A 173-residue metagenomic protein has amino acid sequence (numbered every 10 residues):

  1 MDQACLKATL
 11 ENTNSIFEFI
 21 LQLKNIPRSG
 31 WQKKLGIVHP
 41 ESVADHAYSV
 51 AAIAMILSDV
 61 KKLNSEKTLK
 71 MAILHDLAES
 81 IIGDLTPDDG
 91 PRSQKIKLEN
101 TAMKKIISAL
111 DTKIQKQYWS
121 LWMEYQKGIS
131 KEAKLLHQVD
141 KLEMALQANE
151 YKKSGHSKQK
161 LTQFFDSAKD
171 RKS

Functional and structural regions predicted by a protein language model:
M1-S173: Alpha-helical, largely C-terminal catalytic domains that coordinate divalent metal ions via clustered Asp/Glu/His
